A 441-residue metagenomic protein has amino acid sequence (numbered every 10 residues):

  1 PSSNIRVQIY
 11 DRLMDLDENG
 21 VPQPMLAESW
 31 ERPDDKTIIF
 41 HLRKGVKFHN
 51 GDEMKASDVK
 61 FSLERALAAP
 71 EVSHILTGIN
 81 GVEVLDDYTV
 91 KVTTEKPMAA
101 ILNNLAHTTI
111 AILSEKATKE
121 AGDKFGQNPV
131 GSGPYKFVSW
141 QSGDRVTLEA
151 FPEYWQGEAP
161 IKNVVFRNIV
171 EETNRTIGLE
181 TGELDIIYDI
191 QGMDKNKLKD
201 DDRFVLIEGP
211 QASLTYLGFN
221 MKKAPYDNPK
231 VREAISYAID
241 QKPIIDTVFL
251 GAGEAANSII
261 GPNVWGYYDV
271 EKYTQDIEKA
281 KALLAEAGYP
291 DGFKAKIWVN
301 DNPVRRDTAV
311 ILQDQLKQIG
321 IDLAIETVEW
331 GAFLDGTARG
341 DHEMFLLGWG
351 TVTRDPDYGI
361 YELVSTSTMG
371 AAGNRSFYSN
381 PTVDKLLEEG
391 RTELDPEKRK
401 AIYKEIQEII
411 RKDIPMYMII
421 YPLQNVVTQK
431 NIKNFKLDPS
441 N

Functional and structural regions predicted by a protein language model:
P1-D34, E64, V130: N-terminal lobe/hinge region of extracytoplasmic solute-binding protein
D17-V21, A106-A159, N163, T173 (+2 more regions): Gly/Pro-rich hinge or "lid" segments in bacterial periplasmic/extracellular proteins
E28-A69, L85, K91, G178 (+1 more regions): Aromatic- and charge-enriched surface segment that lines or borders ligand/interaction sites
E31, D35, I39-H41, H74-A117: Surface-exposed binding/hinge segments that line and control ligand-binding clefts or catalytic entry sites
K55-S62, D87-K91, G133-P134, I161-N163 (+5 more regions): Alpha-helical secondary-structure segments
Q141, A238-G266, P303-Q313, L334-N441: Detector for C-terminal structural segments
A150, D200, I207, D227-D314 (+4 more regions): Append "and occasionally in soluble cytosolic enzymes with long acidic Gly/Pro-rich linkers
F151-K197, D322-A324: Ligand-site clamp/hinge motif
